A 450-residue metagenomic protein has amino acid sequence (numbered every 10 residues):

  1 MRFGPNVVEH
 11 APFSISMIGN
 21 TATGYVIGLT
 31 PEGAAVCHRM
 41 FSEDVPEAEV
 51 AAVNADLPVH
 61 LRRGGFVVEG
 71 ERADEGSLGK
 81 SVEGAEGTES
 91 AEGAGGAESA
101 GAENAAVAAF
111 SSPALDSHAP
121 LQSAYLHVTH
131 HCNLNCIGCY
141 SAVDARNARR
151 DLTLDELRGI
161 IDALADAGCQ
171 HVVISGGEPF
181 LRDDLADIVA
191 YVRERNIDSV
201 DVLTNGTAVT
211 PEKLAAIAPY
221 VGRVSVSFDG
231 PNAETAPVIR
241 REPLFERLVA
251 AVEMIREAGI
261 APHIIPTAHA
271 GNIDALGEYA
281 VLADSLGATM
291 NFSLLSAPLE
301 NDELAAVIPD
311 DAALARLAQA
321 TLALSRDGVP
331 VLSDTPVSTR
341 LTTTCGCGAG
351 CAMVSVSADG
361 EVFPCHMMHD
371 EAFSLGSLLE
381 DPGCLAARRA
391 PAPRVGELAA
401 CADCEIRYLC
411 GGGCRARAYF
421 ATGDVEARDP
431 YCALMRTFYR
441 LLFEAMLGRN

Functional and structural regions predicted by a protein language model:
P5-G28, A55-E89, G96-Y125: N-terminal [4Fe-4S]-dependent radical SAM core
V36, E43-A51: Short acidic, hydrophobic short linear motifs in intrinsically disordered regions
H38, D311-L341, E361, C365-G412 (+2 more regions): C-terminal accessory region of radical SAM enzymes
S117-D155: Canonical Radical SAM [4Fe-4S] cluster-binding loop centered on the CxxxCxxC motif and its immediate flanking residues
S141-R150, H369-S374, R407-E444: Iron-sulfur (Fe-S) cluster-binding segments and ferredoxin-like electron-carrier domains, especially [2Fe-2S]
R149, L154-E178, R182-S296: Radical SAM/AdoMet-radical enzyme domain recognition
I161-G177, A427-N450: Short Fe-S-cluster ligation motifs
G346-C351: Short, small/polar residue-rich loop motifs at catalytic or cofactor-binding pockets
